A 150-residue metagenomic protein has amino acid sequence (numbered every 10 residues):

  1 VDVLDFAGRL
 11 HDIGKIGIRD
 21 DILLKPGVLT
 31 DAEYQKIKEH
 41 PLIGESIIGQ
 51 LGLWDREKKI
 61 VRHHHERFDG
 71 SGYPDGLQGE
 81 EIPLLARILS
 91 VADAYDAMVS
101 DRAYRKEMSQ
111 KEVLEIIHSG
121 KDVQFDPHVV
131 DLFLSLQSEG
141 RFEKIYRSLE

Functional and structural regions predicted by a protein language model:
V1-E150: Metal-dependent catalytic cores of enzymes that make or break cyclic nucleotides and related phosphoester linkages
